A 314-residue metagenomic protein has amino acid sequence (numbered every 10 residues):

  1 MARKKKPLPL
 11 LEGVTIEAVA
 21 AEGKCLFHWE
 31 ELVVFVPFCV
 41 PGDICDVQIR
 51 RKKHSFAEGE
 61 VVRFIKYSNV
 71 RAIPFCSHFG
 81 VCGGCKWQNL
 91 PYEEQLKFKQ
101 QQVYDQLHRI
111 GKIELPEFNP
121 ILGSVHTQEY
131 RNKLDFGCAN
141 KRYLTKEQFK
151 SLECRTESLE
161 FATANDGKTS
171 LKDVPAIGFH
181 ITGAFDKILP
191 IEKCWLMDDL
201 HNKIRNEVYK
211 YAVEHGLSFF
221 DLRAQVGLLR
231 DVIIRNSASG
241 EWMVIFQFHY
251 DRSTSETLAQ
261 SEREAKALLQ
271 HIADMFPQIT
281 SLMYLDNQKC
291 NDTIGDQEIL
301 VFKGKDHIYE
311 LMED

Functional and structural regions predicted by a protein language model:
A2-D314: Accessory RNA-recognition modules of RNA-modification enzymes
